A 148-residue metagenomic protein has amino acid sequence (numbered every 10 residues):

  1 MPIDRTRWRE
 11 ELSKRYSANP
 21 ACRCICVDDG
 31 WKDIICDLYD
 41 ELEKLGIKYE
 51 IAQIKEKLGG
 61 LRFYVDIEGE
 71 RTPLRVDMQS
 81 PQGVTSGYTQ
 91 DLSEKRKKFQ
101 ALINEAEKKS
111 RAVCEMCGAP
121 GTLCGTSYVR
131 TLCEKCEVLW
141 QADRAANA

Functional and structural regions predicted by a protein language model:
M1, A142-A148: Short intrinsically disordered terminal tails
M1-R15: Short, charged, low-complexity amphipathic alpha-helix
I3-D4, A18-F99: Interaction interfaces in information-processing and related assembly proteins
Q100-A112, L123-S127: Short, flexible, mixed-charge glycine/proline-rich loop motifs that serve as phosphate/nucleic-acid-contacting
C114-C117, C133: Short cysteine-rich clusters marking metal-coordination/redox-active sites
A119-C124, V138-Q141: Short functional micro-motifs and their immediate structural scaffolds
S127-L139: Cysteine-rich micro-motifs
